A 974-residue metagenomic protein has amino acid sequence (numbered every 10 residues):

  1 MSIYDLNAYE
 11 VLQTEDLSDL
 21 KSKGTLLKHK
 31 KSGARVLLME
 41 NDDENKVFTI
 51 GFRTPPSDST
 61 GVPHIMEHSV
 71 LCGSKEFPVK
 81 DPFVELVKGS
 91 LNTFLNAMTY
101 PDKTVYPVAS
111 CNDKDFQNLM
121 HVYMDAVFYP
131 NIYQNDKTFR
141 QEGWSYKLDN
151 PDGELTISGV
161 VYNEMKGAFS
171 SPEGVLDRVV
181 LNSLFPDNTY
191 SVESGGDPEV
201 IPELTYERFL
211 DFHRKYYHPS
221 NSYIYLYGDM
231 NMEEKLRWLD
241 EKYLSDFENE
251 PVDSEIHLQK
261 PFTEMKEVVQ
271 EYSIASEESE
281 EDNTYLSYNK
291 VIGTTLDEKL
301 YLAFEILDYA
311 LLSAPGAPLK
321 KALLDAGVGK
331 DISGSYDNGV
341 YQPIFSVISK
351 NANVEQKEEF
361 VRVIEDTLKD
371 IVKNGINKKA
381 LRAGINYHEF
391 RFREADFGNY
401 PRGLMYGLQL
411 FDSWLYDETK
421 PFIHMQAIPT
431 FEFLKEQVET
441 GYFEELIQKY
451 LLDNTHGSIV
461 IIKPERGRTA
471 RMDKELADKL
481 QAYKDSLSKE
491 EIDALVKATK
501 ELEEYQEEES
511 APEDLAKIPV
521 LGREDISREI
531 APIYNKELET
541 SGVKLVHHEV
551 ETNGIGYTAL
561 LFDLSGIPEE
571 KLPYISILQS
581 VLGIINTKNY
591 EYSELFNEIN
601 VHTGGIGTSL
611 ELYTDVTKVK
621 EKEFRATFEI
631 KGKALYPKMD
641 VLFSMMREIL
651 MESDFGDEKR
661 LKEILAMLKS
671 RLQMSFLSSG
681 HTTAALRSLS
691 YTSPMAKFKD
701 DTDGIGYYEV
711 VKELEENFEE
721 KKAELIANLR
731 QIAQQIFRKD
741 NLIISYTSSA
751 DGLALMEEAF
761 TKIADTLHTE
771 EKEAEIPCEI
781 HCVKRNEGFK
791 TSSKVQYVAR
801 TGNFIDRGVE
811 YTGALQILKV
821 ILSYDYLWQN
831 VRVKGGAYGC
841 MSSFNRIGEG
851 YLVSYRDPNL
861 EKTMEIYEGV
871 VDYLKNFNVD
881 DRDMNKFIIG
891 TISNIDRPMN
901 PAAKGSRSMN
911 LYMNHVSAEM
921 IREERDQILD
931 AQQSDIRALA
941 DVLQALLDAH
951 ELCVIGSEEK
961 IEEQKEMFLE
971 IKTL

Functional and structural regions predicted by a protein language model:
M1-V47: Non-catalytic terminal extensions that flank enzyme cores
E40-D42, T49-G51, Y162, K166-S170 (+10 more regions): His/Glu-based metal-binding/catalytic segments typifying zinc-dependent metallopeptidases
N45-P55, D81-Y129, D136-K147, G174-E199 (+11 more regions): M16 family metallopeptidases and their MPP-like homologs
V62, M66-V70, L578: Active-site His/Glu-centered metal-binding helix of metallohydrolases
F94, L210-R214, S273-S276, L319 (+12 more regions): Generic recognition of flexible, low-complexity loop/linker segments
N150-P219, Y225-Y243, F247-A275, E280-D282 (+1 more regions): Hydrophobic, small-residue-rich alpha-helical packing segments that form membrane-like cores
S158, L210-K242, G704, I726-F760 (+1 more regions): Non-catalytic, conformational "gating/processing" segments within enzyme and secreted inhibitor domains
D211, Y223, M232-P251, N374 (+2 more regions): Extended, regular secondary-structure scaffolds
